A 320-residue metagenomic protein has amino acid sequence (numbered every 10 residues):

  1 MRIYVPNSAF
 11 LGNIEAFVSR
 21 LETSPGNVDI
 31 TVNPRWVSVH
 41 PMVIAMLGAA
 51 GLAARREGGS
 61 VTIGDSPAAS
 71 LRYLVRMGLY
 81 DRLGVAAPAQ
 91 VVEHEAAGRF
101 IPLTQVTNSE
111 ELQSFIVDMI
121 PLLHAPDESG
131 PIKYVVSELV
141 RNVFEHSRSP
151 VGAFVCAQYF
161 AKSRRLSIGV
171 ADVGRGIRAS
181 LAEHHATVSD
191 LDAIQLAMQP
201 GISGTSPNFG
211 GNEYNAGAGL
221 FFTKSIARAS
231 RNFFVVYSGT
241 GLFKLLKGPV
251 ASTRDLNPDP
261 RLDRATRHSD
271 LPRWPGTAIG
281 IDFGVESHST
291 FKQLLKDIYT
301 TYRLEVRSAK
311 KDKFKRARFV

Functional and structural regions predicted by a protein language model:
M1-G12, S19-T23, G84, H185 (+2 more regions): Flexible, glycine-/charge-rich segments associated with ATP-binding catalytic modules
A9-L83: Amphipathic alpha-helical interaction surfaces in cytosolic regulatory modules
N27, S163-S167, G276: A generic structural signal for beta-strand entry/edge sites
W36-S38, Q113-S137, G211: Conserved short strand/loop->alpha-helix "switch" segment adjacent to the catalytic nucleotide/phosphoryl-transfer site
G48-A50, P126-A161, L220-I226: Conserved ATP-binding N-box helix of the HATPase_c
Y80-A97, R267: A glycine-rich helix N-cap at a beta->alpha junction
A96-A125, H184-S206, T223-S225: Helix-loop-beta hinge of the Bergerat
V143-R175, S180-A182, T266: ATP-lid-like helix-loop hinge signature
